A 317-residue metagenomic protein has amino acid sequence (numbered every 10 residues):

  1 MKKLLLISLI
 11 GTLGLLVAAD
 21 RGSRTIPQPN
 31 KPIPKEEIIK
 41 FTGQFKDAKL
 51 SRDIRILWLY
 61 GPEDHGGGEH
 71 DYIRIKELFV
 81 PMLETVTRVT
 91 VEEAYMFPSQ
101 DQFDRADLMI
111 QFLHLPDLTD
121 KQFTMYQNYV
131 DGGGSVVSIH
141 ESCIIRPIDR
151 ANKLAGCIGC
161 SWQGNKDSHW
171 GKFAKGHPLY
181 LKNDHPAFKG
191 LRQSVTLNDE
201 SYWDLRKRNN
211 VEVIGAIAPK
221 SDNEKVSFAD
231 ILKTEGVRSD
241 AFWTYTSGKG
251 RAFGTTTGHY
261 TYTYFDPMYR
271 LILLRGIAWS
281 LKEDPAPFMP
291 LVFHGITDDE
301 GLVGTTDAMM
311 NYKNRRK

Functional and structural regions predicted by a protein language model:
L4-L13: Sec-dependent N-terminal signal peptides
L16-A19: Boundary at the C-terminal end of the N-terminal hydrophobic targeting segment
R21-S51, N223-K317: Extracellular ligand-binding/catalytic regions of CAZymes and related secreted enzymes and adhesion modules
R24-P27, G68-R146: Helical hinge/lid and interdomain linker segments adjacent to catalytic or ligand-binding clefts that mediate domain
I33-T42, H169-G248: Catalytic beta-strand/loop cores that center a nucleophilic Ser/Cys/Thr and support acyl-enzyme chemistry
A48-D53, E84, D101-R105, T119-D120 (+5 more regions): Extracellular/periplasmic catalytic domains that process cell-envelope and extracellular macromolecules
D53-D64: Short beta-strand segments enriched in small/hydrophobic residues
P116-L191: A glycine-rich, often tryptophan-bearing local segment used as a flexible ligand/cofactor-contacting loop or short
